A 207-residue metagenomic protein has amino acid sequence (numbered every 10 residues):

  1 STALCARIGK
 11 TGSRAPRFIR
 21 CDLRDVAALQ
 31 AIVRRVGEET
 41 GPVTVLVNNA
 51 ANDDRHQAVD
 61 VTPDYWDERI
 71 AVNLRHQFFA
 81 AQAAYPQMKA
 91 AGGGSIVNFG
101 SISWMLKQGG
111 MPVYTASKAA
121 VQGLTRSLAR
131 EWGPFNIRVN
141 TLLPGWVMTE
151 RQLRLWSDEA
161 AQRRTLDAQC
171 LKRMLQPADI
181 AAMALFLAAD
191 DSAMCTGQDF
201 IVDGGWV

Functional and structural regions predicted by a protein language model:
R20-A31, P63, A178: The beta1-alpha1 cofactor-binding region of Rossmann-like NAD(H)/NADP(H)-dependent oxidoreductases
Q57-I70, Q152, Q162-T165: Substrate-binding pocket helix/loop in short-chain dehydrogenase/reductase
V61, K107-T115, S127: Active-site loop-to-helix junction immediately N-terminal to the catalytic Tyr of the SDR YXXXK motif in Rossmann-fold
A81, S117, T125: Active-site helix of classical SDR
P86, R130-P134, A193: Alpha-helical segment proximal to the catalytic Tyr-Lys
S101: Residue(s) in the substrate-gating loop at a strand-loop-helix junction that position the organic substrate next
R173-V202: C-terminal substrate-recognition "lid" of short-chain dehydrogenase/reductases
